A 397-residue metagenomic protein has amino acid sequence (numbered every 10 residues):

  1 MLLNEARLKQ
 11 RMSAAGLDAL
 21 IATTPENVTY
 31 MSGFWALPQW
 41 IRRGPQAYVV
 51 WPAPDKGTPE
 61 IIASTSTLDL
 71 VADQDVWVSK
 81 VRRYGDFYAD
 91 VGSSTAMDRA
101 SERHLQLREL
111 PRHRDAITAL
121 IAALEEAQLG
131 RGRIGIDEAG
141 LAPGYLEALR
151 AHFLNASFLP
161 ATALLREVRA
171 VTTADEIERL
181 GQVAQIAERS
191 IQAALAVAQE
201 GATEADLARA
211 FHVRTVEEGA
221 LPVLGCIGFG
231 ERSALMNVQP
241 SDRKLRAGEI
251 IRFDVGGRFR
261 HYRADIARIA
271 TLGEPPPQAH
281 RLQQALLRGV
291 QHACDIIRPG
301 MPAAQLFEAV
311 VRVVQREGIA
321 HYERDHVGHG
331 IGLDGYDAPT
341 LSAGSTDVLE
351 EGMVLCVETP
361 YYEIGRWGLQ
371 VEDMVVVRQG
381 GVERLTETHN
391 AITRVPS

Functional and structural regions predicted by a protein language model:
M1-S397: Active-site neighborhoods and metal-handling regions in enzymes and metal-associated proteins
